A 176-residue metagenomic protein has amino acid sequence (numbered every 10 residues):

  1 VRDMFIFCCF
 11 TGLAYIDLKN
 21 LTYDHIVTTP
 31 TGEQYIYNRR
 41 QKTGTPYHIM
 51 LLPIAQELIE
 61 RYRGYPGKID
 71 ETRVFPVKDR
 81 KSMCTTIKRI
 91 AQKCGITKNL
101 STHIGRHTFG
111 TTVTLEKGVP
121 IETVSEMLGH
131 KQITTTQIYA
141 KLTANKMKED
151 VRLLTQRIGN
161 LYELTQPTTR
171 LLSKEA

Functional and structural regions predicted by a protein language model:
V1-I6, Q41, D79, S173-E175: Conserved catalytic core of the tyrosine transesterase superfamily
V1-R2, V77-K81, T97-K117: Short basic/aromatic active-site micro-motif
V1-Y15, I69, K117: Basic, Lys/Arg- and aromatic-enriched nucleic-acid-binding interface segment
T11, N20-R61: Conserved tyrosine-mediated DNA breakage-rejoining catalytic core shared by Y-recombinases
D17-K19, N99-L100, G110, G118-Q132 (+1 more regions): Active-site-proximal segment of tyrosine recombinases
R40-G44, R80, L128-L153: Catalytic-site neighborhood detector that most strongly recognizes the C-terminal catalytic loop/helix of tyrosine
Q41-E60, I69-R89: C-terminal catalytic core of Y-nucleophile DNA break-rejoin enzymes
P66-I69, L154-A176: C-terminal secondary-structure termini that scaffold catalytic or DNA-interacting sites
